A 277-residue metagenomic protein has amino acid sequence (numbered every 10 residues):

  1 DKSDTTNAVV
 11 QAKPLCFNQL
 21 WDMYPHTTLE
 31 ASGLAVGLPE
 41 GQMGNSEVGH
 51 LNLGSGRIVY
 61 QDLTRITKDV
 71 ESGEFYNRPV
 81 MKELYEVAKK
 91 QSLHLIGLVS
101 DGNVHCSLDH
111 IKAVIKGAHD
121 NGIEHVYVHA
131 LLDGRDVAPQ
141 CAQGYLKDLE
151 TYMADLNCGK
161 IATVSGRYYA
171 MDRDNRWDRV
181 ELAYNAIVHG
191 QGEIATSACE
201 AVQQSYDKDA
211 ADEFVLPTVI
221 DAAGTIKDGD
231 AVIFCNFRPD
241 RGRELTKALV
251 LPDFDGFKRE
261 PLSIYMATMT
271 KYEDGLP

Functional and structural regions predicted by a protein language model:
K2-Y168, D178, L182, F254-P277: Active-site nucleophile/metal-coordination loop of metallo-enzymes that catalyze phosphate/sulfate and related
L53, F234-C235: Short hydrophobic-aromatic micro-motifs
A88-K89, I226-D228: Flexible, charged surface loops at secondary-structure boundaries
H94, A231-I233: Conserved beta-strand elements of the Class I
V137-K227, F234, G242-P261: Long, well-ordered, tryptophan-enriched scaffold segments
R238: Conserved phosphate/oxyanion-binding catalytic-loop motifs
